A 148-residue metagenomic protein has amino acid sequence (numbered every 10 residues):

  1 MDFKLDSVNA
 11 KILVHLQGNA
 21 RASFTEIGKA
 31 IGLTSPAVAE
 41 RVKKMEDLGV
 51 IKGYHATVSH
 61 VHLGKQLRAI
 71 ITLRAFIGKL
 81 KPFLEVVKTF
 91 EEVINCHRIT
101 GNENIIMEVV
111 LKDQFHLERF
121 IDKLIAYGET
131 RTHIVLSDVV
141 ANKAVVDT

Functional and structural regions predicted by a protein language model:
M1-T148: A compositional/biophysical signature of low hydrophobicity enriched in polar/charged and small residues
